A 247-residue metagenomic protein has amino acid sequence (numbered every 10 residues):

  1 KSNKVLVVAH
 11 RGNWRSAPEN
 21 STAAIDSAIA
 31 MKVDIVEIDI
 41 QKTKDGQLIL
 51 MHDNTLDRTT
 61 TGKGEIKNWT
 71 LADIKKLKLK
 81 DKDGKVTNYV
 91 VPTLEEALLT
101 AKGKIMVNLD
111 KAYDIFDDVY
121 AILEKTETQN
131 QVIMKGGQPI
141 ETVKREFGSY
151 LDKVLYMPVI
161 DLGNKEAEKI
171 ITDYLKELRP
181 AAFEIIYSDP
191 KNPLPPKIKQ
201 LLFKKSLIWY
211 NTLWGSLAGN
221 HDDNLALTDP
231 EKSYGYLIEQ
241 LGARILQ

Functional and structural regions predicted by a protein language model:
K1-Q247: Phosphate-group recognition and catalysis centered on beta-loop-alpha active-site segments
